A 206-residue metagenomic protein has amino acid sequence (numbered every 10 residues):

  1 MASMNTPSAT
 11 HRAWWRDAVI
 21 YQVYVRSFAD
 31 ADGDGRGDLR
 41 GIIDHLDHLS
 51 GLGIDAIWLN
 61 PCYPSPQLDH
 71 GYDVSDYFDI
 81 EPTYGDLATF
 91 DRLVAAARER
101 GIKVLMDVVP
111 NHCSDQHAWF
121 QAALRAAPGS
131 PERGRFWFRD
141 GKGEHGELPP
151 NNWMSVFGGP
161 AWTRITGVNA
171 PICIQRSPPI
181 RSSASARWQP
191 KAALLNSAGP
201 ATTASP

Functional and structural regions predicted by a protein language model:
N5, T10-I20, Y24, H70 (+1 more regions): Alpha-amylase-like alpha-glycosidases and glucanotransferases acting on alpha-linked glucans and related
A9-H11, I43-G53, V94, A184-R187: Short amphipathic alpha-helices and their capping/turn segments at secondary-structure boundaries
V23, L49, L59, Y77 (+3 more regions): Conserved, mostly hydrophobic/aromatic
G35: Acidic, glycine-anchored loop motifs typical of Ca2+
I42, D86, F90, R181: Aromatic/hydrophobic pocket-lining residues that form the small-molecule binding cavity in soluble enzyme cores
S50-R92, I102, C113-D115, S197-P206: Aromatic-lined carbohydrate-binding/catalytic grooves of carbohydrate-active enzymes
G53, R92-V104, R187-A193: A structural motif corresponding to the C-terminal end of an alpha-helix and its immediate exit/capping segment
L93-A122: Hydrophobic or amphipathic alpha-helical targeting/insertion segments
